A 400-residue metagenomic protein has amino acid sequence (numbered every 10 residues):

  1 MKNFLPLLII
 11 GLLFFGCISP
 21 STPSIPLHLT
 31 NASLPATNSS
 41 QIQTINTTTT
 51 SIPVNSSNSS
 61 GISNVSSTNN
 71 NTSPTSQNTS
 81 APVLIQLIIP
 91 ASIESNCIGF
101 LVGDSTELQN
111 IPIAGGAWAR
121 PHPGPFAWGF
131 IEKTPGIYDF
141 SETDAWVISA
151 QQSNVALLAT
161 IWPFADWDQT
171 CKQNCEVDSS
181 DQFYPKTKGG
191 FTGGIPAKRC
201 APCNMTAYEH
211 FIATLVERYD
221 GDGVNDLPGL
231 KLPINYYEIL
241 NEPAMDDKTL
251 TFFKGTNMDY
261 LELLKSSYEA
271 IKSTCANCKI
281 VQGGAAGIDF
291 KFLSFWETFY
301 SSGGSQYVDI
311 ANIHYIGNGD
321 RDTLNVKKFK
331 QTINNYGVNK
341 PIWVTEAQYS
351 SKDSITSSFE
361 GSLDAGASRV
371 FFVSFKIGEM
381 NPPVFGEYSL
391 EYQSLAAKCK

Functional and structural regions predicted by a protein language model:
M1-A36: Secretory targeting signatures
I18, K172-E176, K398-K400: Sequence contexts marking disulfide-bonded cysteines in secreted/extracellular proteins
S33, T37-T79: Extracellular mucin-like PTS domains
P82-I234, E238, A244, K248-L250: N-terminal substrate-binding region of glycoside hydrolase catalytic domains
C97-V102, A117-P123, L157-I161, N235-I239 (+4 more regions): Structural recognition of the beta-strand scaffold that forms the well-ordered cores of secreted hydrolase catalytic
Q151, K272, L363: Anion (oxyanion) recognition and catalysis
Q173-V308, H314-Y336, S350-E360, M380-F385: Active-site cleft segment of glycoside hydrolase catalytic domains centered on the general acid/base Glu
P341, A347-C399: Substrate-binding cleft of secreted/luminal carbohydrate-active enzymes
